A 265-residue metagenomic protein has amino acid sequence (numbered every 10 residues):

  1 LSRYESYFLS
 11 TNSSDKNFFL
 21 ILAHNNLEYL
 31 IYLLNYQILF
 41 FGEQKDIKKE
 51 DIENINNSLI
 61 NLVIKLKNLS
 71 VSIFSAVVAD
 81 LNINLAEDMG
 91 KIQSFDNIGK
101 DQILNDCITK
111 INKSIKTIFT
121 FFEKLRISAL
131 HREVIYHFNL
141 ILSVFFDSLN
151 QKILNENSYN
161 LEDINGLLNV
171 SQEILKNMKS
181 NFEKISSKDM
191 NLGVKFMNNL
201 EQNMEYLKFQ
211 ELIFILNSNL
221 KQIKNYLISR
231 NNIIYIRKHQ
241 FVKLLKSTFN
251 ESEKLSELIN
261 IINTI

Functional and structural regions predicted by a protein language model:
L1-I265: Extended alpha-helical "rod" scaffolds
